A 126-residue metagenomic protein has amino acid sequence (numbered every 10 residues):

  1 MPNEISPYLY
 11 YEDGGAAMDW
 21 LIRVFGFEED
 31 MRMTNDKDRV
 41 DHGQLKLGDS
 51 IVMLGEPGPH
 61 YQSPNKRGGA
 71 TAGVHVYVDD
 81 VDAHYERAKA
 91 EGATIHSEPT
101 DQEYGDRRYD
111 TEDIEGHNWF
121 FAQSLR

Functional and structural regions predicted by a protein language model:
M1-L9, M18-D19, V24-D79, A83-E112 (+1 more regions): Vicinal oxygen chelate
E115: C-terminal catalytic core of tyrosine-transesterase DNA break-rejoin enzymes
